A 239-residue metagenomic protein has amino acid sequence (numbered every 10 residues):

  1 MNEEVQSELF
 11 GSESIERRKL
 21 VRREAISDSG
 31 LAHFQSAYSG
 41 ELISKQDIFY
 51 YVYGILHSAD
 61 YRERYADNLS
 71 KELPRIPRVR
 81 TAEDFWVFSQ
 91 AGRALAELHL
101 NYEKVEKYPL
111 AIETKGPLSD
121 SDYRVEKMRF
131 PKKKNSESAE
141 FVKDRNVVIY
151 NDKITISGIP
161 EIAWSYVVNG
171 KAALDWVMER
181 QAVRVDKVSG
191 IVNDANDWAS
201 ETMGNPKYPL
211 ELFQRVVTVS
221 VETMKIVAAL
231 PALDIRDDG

Functional and structural regions predicted by a protein language model:
M1-G239: Sequence-level detector for compositionally biased, low-complexity segments
